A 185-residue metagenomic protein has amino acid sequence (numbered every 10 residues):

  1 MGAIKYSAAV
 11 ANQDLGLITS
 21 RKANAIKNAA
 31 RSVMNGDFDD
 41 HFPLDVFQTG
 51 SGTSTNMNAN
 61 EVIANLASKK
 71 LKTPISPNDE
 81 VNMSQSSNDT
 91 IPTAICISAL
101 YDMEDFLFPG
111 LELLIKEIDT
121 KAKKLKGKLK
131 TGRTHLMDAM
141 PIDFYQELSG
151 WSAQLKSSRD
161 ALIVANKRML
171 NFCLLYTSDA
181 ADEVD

Functional and structural regions predicted by a protein language model:
M1-L175: A helix-coil-helix interface module used to build multimeric assemblies and to scaffold catalytic/cofactor sites
Y176-D185: Single conserved hydrophobic/aromatic residue that forms the stacking wall/gate of nucleotide- or nucleobase-binding
